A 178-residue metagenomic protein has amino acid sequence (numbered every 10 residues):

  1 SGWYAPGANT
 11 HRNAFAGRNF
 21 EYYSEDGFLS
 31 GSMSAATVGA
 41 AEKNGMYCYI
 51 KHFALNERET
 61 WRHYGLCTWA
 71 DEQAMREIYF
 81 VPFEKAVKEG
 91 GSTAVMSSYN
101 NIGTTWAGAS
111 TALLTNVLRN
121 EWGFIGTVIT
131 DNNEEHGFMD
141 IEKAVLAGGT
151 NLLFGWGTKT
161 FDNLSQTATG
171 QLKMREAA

Functional and structural regions predicted by a protein language model:
S1-A178: Glycoside hydrolase catalytic-domain context in secreted enzymes
